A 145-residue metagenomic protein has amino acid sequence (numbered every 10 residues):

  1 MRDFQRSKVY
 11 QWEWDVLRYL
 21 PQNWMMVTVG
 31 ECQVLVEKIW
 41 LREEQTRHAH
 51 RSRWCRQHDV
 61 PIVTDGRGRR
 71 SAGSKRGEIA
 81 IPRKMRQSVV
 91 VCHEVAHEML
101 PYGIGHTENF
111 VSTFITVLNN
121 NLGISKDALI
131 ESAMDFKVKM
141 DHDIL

Functional and structural regions predicted by a protein language model:
M1-V89, E98-L145: Active-site-proximal or metal-binding-adjacent scaffold patches in catalytic folds
E94: Walker B catalytic acidic pair
